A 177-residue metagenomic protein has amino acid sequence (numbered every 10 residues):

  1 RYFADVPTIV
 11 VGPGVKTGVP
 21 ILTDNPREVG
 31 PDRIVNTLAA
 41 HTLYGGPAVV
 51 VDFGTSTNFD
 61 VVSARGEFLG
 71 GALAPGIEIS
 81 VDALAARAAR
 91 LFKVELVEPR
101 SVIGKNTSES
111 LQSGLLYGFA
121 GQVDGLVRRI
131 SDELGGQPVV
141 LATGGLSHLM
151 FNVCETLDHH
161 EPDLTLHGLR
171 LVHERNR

Functional and structural regions predicted by a protein language model:
R1-V49, A64-R177: Nucleotide/phosphate-binding catalytic cleft detector across ATP-hydrolyzing and phosphate-transferring enzymes
V50, T57-V62: Short beta-strand scaffold segments in enzyme catalytic cores
T55-T57, H148: Gly/Ser/Thr-rich loops at beta-strand to alpha-helix junctions that form or flank small-molecule/cofactor-binding
